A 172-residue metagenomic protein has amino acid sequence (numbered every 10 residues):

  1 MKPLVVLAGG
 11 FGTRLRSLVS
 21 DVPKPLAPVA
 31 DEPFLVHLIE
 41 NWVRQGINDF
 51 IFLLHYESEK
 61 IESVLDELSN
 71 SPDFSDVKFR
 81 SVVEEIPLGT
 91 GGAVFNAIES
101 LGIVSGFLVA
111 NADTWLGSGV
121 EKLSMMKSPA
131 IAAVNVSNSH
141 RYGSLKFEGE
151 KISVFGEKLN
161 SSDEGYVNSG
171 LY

Functional and structural regions predicted by a protein language model:
M1-E62: N-terminal glycine-rich phosphate-binding loop and ensuing alpha1 helix
L7, V29, L53, V82-E84 (+3 more regions): Generic beta-sheet signal
S17, I86, V134-V136, S161-E164: Short Gly/Pro-enriched turn/cap motifs at secondary-structure boundaries
V19-D21, G46, S81-V82, D163-V167: Short glycine-enriched loop/turn motifs at secondary-structure junctions
F34-L38, A93-N96, V154: Well-ordered alpha-helical segments embedded in enzymatic catalytic cores
E62-S63, L68-G149: Conserved beta-loop-beta/alpha segment of the NTase-like Rossmann-fold superfamily that binds/positions NTPs
F147-E164: Short, flexible, basic/aromatic active-site loop/helix in glycosyltransferases
N168-Y172: Short glycine- and hydrophobic/aromatic-rich loop-to-beta-strand nucleating segment in the catalytic cores
